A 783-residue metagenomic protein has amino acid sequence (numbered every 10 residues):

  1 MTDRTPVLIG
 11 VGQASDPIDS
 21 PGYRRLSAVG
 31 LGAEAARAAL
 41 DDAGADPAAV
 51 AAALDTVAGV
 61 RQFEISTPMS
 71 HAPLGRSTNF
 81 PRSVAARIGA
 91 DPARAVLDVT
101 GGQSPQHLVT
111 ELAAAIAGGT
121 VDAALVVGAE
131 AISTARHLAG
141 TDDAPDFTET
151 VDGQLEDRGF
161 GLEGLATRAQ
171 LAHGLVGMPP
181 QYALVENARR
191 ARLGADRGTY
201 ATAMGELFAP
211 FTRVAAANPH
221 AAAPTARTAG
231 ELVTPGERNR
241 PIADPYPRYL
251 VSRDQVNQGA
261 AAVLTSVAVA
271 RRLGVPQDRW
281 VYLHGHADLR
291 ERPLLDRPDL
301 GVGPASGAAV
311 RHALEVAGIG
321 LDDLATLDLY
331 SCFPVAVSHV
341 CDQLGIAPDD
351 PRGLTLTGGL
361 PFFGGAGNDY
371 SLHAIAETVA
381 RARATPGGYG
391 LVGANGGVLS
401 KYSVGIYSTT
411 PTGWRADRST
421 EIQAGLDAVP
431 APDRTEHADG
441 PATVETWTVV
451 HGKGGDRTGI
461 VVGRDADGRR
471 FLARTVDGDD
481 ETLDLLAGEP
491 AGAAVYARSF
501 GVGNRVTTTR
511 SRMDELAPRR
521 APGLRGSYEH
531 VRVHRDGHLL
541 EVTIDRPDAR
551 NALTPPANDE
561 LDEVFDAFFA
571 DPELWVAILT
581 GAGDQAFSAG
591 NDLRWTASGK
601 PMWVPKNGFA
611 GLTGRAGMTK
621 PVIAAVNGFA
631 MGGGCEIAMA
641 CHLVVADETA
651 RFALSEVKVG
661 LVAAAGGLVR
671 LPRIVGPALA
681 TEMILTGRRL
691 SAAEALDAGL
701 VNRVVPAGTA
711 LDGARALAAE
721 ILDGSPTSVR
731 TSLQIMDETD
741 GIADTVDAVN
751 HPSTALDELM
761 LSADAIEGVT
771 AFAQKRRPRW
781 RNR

Functional and structural regions predicted by a protein language model:
M1-V29, D152-L175, A183-N187, A191-P210 (+7 more regions): Condensing-enzyme catalytic core mediating Claisen C-C bond formation in acyl metabolism
Q13-R37, S70-P73, A95-H107, G174 (+6 more regions): Active-site pocket-shaping loop/turn-to-helix segments
A39, L516-D584: Conserved CoA-thioester-binding segment of acyl-CoA-metabolizing enzymes
R61-A123, A131-H137, D143-A166, P179 (+7 more regions): Conserved catalytic cysteine-centered active-site region of acyl-thioester-dependent Claisen-condensing enzymes
T100-E130, G174-A217, A262-V269, G307 (+4 more regions): Active-site-proximal alpha-helical scaffold in enzymes
G581-G617, G660-L661, A743: Glycine- (often His-adjacent) and acidic-residue-rich active-site loop that binds/positions the CoA thioester
A582, G614-V659, R689: Glycine-rich beta-to-alpha active-site loop
V645-A650, A692, V701-N750, D757 (+2 more regions): C-terminal long alpha-helix characteristic of the crotonase
